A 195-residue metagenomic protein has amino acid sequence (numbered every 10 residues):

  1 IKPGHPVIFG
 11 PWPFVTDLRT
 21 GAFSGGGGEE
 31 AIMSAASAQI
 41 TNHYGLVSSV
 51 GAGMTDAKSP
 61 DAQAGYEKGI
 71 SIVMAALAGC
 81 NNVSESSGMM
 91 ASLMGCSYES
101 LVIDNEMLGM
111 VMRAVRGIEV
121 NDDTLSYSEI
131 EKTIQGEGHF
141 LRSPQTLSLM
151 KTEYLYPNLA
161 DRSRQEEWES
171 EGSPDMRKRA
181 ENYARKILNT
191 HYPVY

Functional and structural regions predicted by a protein language model:
I1-D104: Glycine-rich anion/phosphate-binding loop at the beta-strand->alpha-helix junction
E99-Y195: Catalytic-core signal marking the mid-to-C-terminal active-site face
